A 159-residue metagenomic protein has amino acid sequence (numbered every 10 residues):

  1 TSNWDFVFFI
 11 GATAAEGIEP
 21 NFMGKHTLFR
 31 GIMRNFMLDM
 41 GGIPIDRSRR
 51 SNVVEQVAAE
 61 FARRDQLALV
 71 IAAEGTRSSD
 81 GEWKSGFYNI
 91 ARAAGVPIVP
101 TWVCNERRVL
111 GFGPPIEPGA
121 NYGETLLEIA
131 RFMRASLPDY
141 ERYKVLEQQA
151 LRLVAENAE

Functional and structural regions predicted by a protein language model:
T1-R49, N105, P114: Catalytic core of membrane glycerolipid acyltransferases/transacylases, capturing the structured, soluble-facing
R50-E159: Non-catalytic C-terminal accessory region of glycerolipid acyltransferases and related lyso-lipid remodeling enzymes
